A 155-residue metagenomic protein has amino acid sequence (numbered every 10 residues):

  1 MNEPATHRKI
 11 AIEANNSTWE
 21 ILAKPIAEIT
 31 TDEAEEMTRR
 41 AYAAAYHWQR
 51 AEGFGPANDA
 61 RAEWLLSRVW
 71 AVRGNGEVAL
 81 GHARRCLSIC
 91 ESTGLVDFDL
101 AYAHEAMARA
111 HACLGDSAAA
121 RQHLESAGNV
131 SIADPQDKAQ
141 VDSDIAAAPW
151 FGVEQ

Functional and structural regions predicted by a protein language model:
P4, R50-F54, E91-V96, I132-Q136: Short coil/turn linkers that connect adjacent helices within long alpha-helical scaffolds, especially alpha-solenoid
H7, A14-S17, I21, R40 (+2 more regions): TPR repeat positional signature
I12, D59-R61, Y102, Q140: Residue register of alpha-helical TPR repeats
N16, L65, D99, A106 (+2 more regions): "A position-specific structural signal for the A-helix of alpha-solenoid helical repeats
